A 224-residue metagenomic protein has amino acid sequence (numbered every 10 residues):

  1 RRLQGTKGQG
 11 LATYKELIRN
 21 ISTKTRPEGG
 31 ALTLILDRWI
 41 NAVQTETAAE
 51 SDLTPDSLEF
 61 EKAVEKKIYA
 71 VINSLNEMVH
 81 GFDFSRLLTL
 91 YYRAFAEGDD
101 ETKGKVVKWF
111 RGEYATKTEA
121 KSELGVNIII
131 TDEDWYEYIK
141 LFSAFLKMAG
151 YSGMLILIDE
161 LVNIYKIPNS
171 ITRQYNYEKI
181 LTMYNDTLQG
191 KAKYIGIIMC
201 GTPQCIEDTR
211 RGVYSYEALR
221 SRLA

Functional and structural regions predicted by a protein language model:
R1-A149: P-loop NTPase nucleotide-binding core
D100-A224: The catalytic "switch" region of P-loop NTPases
